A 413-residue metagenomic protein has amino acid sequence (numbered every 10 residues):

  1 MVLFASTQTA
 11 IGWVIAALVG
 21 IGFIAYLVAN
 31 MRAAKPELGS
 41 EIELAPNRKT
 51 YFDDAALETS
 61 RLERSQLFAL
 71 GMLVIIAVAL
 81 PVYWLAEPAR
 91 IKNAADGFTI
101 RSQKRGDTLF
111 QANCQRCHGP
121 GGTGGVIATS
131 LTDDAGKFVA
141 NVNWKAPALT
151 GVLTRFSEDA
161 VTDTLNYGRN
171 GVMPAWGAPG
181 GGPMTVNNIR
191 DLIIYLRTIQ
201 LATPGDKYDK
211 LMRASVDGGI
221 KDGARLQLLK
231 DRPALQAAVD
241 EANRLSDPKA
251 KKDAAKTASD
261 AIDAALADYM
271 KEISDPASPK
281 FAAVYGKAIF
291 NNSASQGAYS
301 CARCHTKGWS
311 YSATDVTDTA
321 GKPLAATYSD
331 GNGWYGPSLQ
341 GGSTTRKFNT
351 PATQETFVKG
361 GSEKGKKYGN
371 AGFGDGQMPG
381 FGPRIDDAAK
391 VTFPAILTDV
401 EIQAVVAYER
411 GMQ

Functional and structural regions predicted by a protein language model:
V2-N47: Membrane-embedded alpha-helical segments of integral membrane proteins
T9, A17-N30, I75-L85, D159-D163 (+4 more regions): C-terminal capping alpha-helices of c-type cytochrome domains
Y51-T59: Cytosolic juxtamembrane amphipathic/interface segments immediately preceding and feeding into a transmembrane helix
T59-L85: Internal/C-terminal transmembrane anchor helices
V82-V172: Membrane-proximal soluble helical/coiled-coil segments that couple transmembrane anchors to catalytic or regulatory
W84-F110, G125, M212-G297, Y311-S312 (+1 more regions): Electrostatic cytochrome c docking/interface patches
G106, F110-P120, L192, L196 (+5 more regions): The canonical Cys-X-X-Cys-His
L131-A202, D318-M412: Extracytoplasmic electron-transfer domains, predominantly the class I c-type cytochrome c fold
